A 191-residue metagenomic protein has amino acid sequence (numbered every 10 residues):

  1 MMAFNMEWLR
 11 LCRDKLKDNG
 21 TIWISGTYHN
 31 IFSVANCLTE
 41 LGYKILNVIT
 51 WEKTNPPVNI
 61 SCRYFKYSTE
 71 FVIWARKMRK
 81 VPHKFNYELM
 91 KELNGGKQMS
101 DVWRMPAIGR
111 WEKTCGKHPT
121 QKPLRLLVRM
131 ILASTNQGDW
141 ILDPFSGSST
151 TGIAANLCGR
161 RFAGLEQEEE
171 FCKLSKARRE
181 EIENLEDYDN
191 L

Functional and structural regions predicted by a protein language model:
M1-L174: Core catalytic lobe of class I
K176-L191: Short, conserved SAM-binding/catalytic segment of Class I S-adenosyl-L-methionine-dependent methyltransferases
